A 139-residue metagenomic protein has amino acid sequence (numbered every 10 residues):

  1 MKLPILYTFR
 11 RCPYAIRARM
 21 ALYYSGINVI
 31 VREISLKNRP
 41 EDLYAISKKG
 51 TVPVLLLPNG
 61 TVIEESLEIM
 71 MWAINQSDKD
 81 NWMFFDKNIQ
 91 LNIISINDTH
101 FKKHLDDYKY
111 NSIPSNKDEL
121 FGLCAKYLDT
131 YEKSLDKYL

Functional and structural regions predicted by a protein language model:
M1-D129, S134-L139: GST-like domain detector, emphasizing the conserved glutathione-binding G-site in the N-terminal thioredoxin-like
